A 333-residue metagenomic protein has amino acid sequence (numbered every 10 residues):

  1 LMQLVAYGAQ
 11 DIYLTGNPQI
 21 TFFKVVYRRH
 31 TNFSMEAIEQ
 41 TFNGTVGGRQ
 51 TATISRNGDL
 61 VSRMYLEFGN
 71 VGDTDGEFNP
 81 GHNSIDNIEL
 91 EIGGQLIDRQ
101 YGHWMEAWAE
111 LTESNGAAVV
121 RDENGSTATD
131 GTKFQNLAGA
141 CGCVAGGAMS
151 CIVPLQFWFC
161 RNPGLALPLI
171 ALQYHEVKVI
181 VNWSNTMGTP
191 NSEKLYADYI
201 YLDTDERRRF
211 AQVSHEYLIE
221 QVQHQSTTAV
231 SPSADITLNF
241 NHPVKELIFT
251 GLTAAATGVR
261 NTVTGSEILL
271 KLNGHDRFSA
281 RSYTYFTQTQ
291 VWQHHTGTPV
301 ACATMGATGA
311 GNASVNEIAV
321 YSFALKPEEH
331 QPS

Functional and structural regions predicted by a protein language model:
L1-S333: Short, low-complexity Pro/Thr/Gly
